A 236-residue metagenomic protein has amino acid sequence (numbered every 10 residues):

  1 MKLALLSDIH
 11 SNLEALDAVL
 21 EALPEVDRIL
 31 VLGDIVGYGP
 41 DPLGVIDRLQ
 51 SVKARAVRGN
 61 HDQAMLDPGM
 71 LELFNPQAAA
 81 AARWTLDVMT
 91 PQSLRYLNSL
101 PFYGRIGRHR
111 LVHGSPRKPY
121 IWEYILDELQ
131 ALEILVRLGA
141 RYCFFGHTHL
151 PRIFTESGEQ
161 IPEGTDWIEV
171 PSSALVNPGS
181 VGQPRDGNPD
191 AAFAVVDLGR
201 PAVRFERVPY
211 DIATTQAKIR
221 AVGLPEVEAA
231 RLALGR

Functional and structural regions predicted by a protein language model:
M1-A4, R105-L111, E169-A174: Beta-strand-turn-beta hairpins that frame and shape the catalytic cleft of phosphate-ester-processing enzymes
M1-A54, E72: N-terminal active-site segment of His-dependent metallophosphoesterases
L6-S7, I29-D34, R55-N60, V112 (+3 more regions): Active-site neighborhood of phospho(di)ester-bond hydrolases with catalytic His/Asp-centered motifs
H10-A15, G37-P40, H61-L66, P119 (+2 more regions): Active-site environment of divalent metal-dependent phosphoester hydrolases
A18-A22, G44-D47, M70-L73, I125-L126 (+2 more regions): Short, glycine/charged-enriched secondary-structure capping and boundary segments
V45-I46, S51-V112, K118-G139: Active-site neighborhood of divalent metal-dependent phosphoester bond hydrolases
E128-W167, P171-V176: Anionic-ligand binding region
T155-R236: Acidic, His/Gly-rich catalytic cores of divalent-metal-dependent hydrolytic chemistry
